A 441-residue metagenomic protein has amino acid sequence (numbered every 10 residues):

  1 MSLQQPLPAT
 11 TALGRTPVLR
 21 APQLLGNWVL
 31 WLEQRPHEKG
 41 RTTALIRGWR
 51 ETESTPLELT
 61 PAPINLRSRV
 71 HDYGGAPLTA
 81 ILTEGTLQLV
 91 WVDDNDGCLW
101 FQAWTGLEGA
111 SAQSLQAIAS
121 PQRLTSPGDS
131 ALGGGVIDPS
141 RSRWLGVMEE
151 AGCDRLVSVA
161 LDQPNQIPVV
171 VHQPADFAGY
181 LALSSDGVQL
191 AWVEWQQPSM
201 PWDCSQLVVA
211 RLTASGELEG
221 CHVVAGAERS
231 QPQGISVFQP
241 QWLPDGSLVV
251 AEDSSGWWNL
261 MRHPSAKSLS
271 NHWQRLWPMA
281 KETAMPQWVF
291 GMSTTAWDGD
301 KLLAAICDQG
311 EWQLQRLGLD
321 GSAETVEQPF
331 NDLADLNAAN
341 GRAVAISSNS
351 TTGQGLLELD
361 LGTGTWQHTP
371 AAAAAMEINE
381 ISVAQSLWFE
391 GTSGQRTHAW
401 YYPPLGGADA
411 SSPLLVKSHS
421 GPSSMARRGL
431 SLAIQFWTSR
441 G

Functional and structural regions predicted by a protein language model:
M1-L19, E58-P63: A short helix->beta-strand "capping" segment at the edge of beta-propeller domains
G14-W28, N65-L89, G128-W144, Q173-L190 (+7 more regions): Conserved beta-propeller blade repeats
W31-P63: Beta-propeller domains
E33-T43, L66-D72, W91-W100, S126-L132 (+10 more regions): A flexible loop/linker signature enriched in serine peptidases of the S9 family
L45-G48, V157-D162, S205-T213, R262-S265 (+1 more regions): Beta-propeller blade signature
T55-P63, S111-S126, P168-H172, E219-A225 (+3 more regions): Beta-propeller fold detector
W104-G109, R211-G216, S265-S268: Short loop/turn segments immediately following beta-strands, especially the blade-tip and inter-blade linker loops
Q241, N337-R342, I346-G441: Serine-hydrolase catalytic core recognition
